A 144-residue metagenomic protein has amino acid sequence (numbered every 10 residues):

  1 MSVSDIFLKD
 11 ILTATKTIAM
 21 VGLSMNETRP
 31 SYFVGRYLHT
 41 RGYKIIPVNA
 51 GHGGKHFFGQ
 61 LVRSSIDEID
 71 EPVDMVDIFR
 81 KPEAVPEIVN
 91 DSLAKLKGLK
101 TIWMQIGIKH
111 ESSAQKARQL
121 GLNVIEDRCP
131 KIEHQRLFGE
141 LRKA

Functional and structural regions predicted by a protein language model:
S2-P82, P86-I106, H110-A144: Structural/interface elements that position substrates and couple domains in central-metabolism enzymes
